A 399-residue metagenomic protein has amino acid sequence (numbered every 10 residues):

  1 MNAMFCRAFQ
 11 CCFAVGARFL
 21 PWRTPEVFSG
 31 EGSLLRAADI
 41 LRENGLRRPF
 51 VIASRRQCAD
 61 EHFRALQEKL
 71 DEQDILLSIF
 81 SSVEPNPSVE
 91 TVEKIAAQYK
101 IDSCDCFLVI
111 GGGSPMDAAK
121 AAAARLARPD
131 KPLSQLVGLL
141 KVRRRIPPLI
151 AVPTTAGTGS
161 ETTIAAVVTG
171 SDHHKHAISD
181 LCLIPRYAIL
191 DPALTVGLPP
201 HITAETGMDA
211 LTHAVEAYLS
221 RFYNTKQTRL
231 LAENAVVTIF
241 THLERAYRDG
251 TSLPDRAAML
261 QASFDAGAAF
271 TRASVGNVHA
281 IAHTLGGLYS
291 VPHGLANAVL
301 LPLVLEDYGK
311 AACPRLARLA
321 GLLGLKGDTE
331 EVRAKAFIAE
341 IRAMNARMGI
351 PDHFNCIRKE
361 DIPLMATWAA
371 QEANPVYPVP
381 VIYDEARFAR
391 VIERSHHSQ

Functional and structural regions predicted by a protein language model:
M1-C106: ATP/NTP phosphate-donor binding region
C6, L316, K326-Q399: C-terminal charged capping/lid subdomain of soluble metabolic enzymes
L34-A37, A59-H62, V89-V92, S114-A119 (+3 more regions): Short glycine/serine/threonine-rich phosphate/pyrophosphate-binding segments that cradle anionic phosphate groups
E90-A97, I101-A193: Glycine/threonine-rich beta-strand-loop-alpha-helix active-site module that forms ligand/phosphate-binding
A165-A273: Carboxylate- and glycine-rich phosphate/diphosphate-binding segment that chelates Mg2+/Mn2+
F222-L231, A246-A258, A273-V278, E331-A334 (+2 more regions): Flexible, glycine/charged-enriched surface loops at secondary-structure junctions
A273-R342: C-terminal catalytic subdomain
